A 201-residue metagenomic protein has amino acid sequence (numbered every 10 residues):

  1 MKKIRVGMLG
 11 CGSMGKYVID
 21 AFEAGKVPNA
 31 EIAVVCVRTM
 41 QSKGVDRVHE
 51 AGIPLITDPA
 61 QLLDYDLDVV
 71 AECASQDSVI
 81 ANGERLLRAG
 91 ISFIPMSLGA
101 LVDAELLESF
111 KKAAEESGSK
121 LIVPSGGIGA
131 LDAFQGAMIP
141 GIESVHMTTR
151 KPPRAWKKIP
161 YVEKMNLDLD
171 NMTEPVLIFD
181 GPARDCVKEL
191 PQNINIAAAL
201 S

Functional and structural regions predicted by a protein language model:
K2-V6: Extreme N-terminal starter segment of soluble prokaryotic enzymes
L9, Y17, L121-I122, G127-S201: Active-site-lining helix/loop region of Rossmann-like oxidoreductase modules
M14: Hydrophobic/small residue at the entry helix of a nucleotide-binding pocket
G25-R47: NAD(P)-binding Rossmann-fold cofactor-contacting core
I53, A89-S92, E116-S119: A short helix->loop->beta-strand "cap" motif at the edges of active sites that frequently abuts
P59-Q61, Y65-R88, A100-A104: Beta-loop-alpha module in the N-terminal Rossmann-like domain of NAD(P)-dependent dehydrogenases, especially those
E72, P95, L121-S125: General beta-strand structural signal in soluble alpha/beta enzymes
E84, L98-K120: Rossmann-fold NAD(P)-binding glycine/threonine-rich loop
